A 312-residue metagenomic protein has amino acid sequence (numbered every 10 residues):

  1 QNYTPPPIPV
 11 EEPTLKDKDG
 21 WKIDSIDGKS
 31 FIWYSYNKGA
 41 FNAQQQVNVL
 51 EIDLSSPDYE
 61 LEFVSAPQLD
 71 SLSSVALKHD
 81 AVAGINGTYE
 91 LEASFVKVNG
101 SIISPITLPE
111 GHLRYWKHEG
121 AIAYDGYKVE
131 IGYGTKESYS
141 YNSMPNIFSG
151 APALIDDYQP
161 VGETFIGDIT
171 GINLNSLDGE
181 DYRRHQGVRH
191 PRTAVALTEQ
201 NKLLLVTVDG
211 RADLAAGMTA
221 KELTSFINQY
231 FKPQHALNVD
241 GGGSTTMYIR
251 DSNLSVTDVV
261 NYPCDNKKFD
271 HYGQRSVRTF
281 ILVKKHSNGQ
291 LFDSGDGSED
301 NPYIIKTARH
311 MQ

Functional and structural regions predicted by a protein language model:
N2-V10, K285-G295: Low-complexity, Pro/Thr/Ser/Gly/Ala-rich linker/spacer regions in secreted, extracellular modular proteins
N2-Y133: Zymogen propeptides
V64-D70, Y133-Y141, V208-A212: Short, solvent-exposed aromatic-acidic interface loops
E90-R184: Active-site-adjacent helix-turn-beta-strand microarchitecture at beta-sheet edges that either contains or buttresses
S94-W116, Y124, D178-H235, G243-H286: Conserved, well-ordered active-site substructure
I166-G179, N261-K267, F292-G295: Surface-exposed intrinsically disordered loops and tails
N288-Q312: Surface-exposed repetitive/solenoidal architectures
